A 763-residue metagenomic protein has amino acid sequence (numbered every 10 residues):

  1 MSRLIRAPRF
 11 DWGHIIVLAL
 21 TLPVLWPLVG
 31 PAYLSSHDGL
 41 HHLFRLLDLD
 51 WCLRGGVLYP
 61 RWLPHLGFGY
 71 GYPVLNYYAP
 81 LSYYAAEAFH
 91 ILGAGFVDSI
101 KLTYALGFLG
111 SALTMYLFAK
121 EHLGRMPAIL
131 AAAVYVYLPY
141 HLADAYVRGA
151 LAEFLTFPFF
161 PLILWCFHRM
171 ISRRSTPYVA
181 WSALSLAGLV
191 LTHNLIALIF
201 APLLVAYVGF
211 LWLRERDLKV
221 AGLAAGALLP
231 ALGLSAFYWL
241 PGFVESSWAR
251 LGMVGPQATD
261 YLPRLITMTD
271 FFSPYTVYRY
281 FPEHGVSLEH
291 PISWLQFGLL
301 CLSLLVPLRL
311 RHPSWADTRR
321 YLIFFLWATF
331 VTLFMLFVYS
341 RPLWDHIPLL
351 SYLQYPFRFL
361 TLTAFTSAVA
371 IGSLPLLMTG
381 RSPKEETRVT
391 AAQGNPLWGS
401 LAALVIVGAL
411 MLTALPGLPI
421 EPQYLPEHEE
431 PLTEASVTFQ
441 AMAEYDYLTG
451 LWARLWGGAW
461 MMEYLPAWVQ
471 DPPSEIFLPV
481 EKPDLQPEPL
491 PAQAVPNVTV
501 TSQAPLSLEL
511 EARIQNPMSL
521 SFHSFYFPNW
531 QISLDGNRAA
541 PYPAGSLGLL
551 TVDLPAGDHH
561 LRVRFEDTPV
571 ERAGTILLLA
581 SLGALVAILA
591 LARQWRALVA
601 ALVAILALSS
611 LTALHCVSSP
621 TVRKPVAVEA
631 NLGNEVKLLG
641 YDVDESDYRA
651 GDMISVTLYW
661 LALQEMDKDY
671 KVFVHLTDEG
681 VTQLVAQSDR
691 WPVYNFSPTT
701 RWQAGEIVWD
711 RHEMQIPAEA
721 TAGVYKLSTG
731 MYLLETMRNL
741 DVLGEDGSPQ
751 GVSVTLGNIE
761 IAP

Functional and structural regions predicted by a protein language model:
M1, I199-L232, V306-S314, R381-E386 (+1 more regions): Perimembrane helix-loop-helix junctions
M1-P27, R319, S400-V405, A584-S610 (+1 more regions): Start-transfer (signal-anchor) and selected internal transmembrane alpha helices of multi-pass inner/ER membrane
H14-W26, L75, A86, H90 (+3 more regions): Membrane-embedded helix bundles of polyisoprenyl
A19-S111, A133, L138-T156, L262-T276: Membrane-interface coil-to-helix junctions
L22-P31, C52-L58, A94, P127-R148 (+7 more regions): Membrane-interface helix-loop junctions at the exits of transmembrane helices
A221, A227-R311, Y321, L425-A492 (+2 more regions): Periplasmic/ER-lumenal interhelical loops and adjacent helix-loop junctions in multi-pass membrane proteins
I420-A435, L455, W468-V469, P473-P491 (+5 more regions): Extracellular/lumen-exposed scaffold segments
V480-L591, L598, F673: Active-site-proximal, structured, solvent-exposed surfaces of multi-pass membrane proteins that position macromolecular
